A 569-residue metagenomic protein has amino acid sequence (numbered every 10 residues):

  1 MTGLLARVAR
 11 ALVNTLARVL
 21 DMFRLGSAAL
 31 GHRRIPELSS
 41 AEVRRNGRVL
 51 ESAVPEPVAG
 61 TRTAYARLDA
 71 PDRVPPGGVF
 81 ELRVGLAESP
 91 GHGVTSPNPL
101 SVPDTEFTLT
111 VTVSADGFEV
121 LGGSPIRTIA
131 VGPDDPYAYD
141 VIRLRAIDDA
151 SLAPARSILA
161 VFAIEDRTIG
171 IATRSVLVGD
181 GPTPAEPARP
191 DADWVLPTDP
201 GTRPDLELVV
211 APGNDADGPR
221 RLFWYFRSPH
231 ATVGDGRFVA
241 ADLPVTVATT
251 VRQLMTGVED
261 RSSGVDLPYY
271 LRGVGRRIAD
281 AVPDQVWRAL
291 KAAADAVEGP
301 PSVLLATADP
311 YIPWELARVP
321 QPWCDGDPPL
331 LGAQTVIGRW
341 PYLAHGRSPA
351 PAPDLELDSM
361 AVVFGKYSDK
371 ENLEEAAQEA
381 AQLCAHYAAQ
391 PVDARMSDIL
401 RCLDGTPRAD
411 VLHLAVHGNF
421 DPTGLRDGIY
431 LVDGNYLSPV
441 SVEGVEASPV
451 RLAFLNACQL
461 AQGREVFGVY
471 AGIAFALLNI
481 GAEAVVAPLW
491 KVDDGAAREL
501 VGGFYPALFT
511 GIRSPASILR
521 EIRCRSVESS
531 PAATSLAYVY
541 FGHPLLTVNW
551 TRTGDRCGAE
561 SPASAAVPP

Functional and structural regions predicted by a protein language model:
V49-G91, T128-R145, T168-I169, V176-L304 (+1 more regions): Non-catalytic, solvent-exposed interaction/assembly segments
A87-L121, L222-S228: Extended low-complexity, serine/threonine- and proline-enriched intrinsically disordered segments
T112-P136: Short beta-strand and strand-turn-strand segments in soluble, beta-rich domains
D148-R156: Short glycine/proline/serine/threonine-rich loop/turn segments at secondary-structure transition edges
F162-I171: Short acidic/polar inter-strand loop motif in beta-rich domains
G218-Q285, A292, E298, A306-Y311 (+3 more regions): A domain-level signal for caspase-like cysteine endopeptidase catalytic cores and their zymogen-processing architecture
P328-L355, R426, V432-S448, V492-P569: Caspase-like cysteine protease fold
F467-A476: Charged helix-capping and loop-helix junction motifs
